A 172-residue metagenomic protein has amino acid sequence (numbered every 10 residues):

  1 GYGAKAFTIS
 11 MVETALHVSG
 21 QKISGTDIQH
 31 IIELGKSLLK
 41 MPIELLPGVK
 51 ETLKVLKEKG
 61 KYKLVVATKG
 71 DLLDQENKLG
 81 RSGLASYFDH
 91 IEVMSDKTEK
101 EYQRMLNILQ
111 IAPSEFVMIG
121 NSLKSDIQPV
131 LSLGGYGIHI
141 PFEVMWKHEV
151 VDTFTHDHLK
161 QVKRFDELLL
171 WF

Functional and structural regions predicted by a protein language model:
G1-S37: A metal-dependent, Asp-based hydrolase signature
T8, V49, L56-K57: A short, flexible N-terminal coil/short beta segment enriched in small residues
T26, K50, K54, D71-F172: Asp-based, Mg2+/Mn2+-dependent phosphohydrolase catalytic module
P42-I43: Polytopic alpha-helical membrane proteins, predominantly small-molecule transporters/carriers
K59-V65, P113-E115: Short beta-strand/loop segments at the ligand-binding rim of alpha/beta enzyme cores
T68: Conserved phosphate-coupling serine/threonine residues in phosphotransfer and NTP-handling enzymes
